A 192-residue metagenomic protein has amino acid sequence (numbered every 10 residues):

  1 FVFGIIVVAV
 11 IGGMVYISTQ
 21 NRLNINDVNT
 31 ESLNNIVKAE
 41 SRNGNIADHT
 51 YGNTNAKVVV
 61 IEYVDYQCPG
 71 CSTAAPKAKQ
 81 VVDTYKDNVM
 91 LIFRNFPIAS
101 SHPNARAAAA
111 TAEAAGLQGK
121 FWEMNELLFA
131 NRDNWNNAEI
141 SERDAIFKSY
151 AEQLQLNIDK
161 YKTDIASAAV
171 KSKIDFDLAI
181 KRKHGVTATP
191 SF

Functional and structural regions predicted by a protein language model:
F1-S100, V170-G185: Extracytoplasmic thiol/disulfide redox context detector
F3-G4, G12-D27, I98-T189: Cysteine-centric redox/oxidoreductase cores and disulfide-bonded domains
F192: Gly/Thr-rich phosphate-binding loop signature of adenosyl cofactor/nucleotide-binding cores
